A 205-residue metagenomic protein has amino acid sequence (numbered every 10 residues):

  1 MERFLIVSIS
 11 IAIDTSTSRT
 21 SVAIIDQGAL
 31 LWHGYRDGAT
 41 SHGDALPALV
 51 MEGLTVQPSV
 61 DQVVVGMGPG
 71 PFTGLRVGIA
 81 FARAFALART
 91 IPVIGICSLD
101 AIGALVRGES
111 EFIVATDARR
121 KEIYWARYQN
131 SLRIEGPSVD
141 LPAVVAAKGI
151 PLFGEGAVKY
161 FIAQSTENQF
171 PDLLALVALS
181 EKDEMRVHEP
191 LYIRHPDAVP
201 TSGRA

Functional and structural regions predicted by a protein language model:
M1-L30, A39-A45, I94-A205: Oxyanion-binding and handling regions
H33-Y35: Short amphipathic
D37-G38, V50, P69: Short, well-ordered turn and helix-capping elements at secondary-structure junctions
D44-P47, I79: Conserved active-site region of classical short-chain dehydrogenase/reductase
V50-Q62, V145-K148: Phosphate/pyrophosphate-binding loops at sites that engage ATP/ADP/AMP, CoA/4′-phosphopantetheine, polyphosphate
M51-E52, R83, L87, A104: Short, well-ordered alpha-helices that flank and scaffold nucleotide-derived cofactor binding pockets
V56-S59, I91, G108: Short, well-ordered coil loops that connect the C-terminus of an alpha-helix to the N-terminus of a beta-strand
Q62-V93: DPxDG-like acidic metal-binding loop motif
